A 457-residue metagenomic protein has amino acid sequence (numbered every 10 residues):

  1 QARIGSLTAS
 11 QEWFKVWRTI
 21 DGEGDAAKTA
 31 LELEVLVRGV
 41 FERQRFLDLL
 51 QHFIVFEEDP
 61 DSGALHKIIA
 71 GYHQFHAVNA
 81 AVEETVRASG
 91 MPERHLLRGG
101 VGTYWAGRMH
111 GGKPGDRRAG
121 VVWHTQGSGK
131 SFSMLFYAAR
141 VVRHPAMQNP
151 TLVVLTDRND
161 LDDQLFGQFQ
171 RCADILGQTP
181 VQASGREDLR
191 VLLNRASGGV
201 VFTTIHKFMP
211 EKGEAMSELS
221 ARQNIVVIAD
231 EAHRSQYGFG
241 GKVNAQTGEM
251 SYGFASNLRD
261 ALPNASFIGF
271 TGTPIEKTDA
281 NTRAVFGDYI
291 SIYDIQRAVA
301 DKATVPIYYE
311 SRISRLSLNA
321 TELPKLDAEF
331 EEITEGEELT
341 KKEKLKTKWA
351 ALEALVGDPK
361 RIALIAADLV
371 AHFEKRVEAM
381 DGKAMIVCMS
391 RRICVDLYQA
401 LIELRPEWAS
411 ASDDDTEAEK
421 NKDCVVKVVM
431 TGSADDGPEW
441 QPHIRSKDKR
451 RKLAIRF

Functional and structural regions predicted by a protein language model:
Q1-S128, F132-T151, D160, Q164-L176 (+5 more regions): ATP-dependent helicase/translocase motor core
A27, E32, D279-D381, L397-E403 (+1 more regions): Interdomain helical connector at the RecA1-RecA2 junction of SF1/SF2 helicase-like NTPases
T125, D157, M389: P-loop (Walker A) phosphate-binding loop of NTP-binding proteins
T125-Q126, H233, A255-T278, K302: Conserved helicase ATPase motor motifs in RecA-like P-loop NTPase domains
R171-P210: Inter-Walker segment of RecA-like/P-loop motor cores
R186-V201, E218-L219, N421, D435-F457: Conserved motor-coupling elements within RecA-like helicase/translocase cores
G198-N257, R451-I455: Conserved RecA-like ASCE ATPase "motif II neighborhood" in helicase/translocase motors
R391-M430: Conserved helicase motor "Helicase C" RecA-like lobe of SF1/SF2 P-loop NTPases
